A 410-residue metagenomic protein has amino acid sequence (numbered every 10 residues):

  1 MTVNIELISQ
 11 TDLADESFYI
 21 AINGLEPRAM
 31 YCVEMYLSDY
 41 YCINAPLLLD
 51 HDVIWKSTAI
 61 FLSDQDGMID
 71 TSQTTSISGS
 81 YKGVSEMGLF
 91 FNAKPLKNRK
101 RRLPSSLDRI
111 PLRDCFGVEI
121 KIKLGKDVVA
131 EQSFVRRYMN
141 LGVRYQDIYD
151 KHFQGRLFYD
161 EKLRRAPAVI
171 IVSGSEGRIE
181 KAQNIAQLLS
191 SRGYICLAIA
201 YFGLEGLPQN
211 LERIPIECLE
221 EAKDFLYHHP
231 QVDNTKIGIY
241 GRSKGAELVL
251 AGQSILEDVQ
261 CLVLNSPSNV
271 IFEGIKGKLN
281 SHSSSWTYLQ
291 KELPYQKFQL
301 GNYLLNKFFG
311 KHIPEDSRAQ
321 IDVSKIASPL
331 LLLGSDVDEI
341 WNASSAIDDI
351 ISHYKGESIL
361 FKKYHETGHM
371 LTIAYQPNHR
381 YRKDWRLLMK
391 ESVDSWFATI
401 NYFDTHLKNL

Functional and structural regions predicted by a protein language model:
V3-L13, F18-A21, E26-A29, W55 (+3 more regions): N-terminal cap/lid segment of alpha/beta-hydrolase-fold proteins
L163-P167, I171-P208, E339-A343: Short substrate-entry loop that stabilizes the transition state in hydrolases
K181, Q209-P230, A251, F397: Alpha/beta-hydrolase active-site loop
Q231-S243: Alpha/beta-hydrolase fold nucleophile elbow
G241-A251: Glycine-rich nucleophile elbow surrounding the catalytic serine of serine-hydrolase chemistry
L250-F308: Hydrolase active-site cap/lid region
I326, L332-G334, D338: Short beta-strand/loop motif that positions the catalytic acidic residue of the alpha/beta-hydrolase fold
D348-I351, K355-L410: C-terminal catalytic histidine-bearing segment of alpha/beta-hydrolase fold enzymes
